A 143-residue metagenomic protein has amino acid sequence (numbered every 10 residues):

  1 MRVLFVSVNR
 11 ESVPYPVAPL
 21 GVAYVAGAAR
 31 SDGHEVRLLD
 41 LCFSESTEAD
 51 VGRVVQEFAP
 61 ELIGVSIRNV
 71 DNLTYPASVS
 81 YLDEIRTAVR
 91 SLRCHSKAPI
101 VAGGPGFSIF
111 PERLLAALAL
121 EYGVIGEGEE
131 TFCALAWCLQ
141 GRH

Functional and structural regions predicted by a protein language model:
R2, A28, D32-H143: Glycine-rich beta-alpha loop elements in corrinoid/cobalamin-binding modules across cobalamin-dependent enzymes
R2-P14, R68: Nucleotide-activated donor-dependent transferases that construct or modify glycoconjugates
V17-L20, E127: A generic structural signal for residues located within well-ordered alpha-helices of large catalytic or ligand-binding
P19-R30: Short catalytic helix/loop segments, enriched in acidic residues and glycine and frequently bearing histidine
